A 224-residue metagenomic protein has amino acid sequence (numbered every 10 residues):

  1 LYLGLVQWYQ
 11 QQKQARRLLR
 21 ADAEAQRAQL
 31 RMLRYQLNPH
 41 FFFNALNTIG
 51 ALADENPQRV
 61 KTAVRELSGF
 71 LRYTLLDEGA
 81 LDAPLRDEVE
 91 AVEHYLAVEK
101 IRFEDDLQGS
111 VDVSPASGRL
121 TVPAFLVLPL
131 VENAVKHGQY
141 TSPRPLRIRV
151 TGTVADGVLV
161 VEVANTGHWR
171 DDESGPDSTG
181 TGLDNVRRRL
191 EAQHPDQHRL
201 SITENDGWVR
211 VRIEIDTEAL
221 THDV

Functional and structural regions predicted by a protein language model:
L1-T203, W208-R212: Two-component histidine phosphotransfer core
E214-V224: C-terminal end segment of the histidine kinase catalytic
